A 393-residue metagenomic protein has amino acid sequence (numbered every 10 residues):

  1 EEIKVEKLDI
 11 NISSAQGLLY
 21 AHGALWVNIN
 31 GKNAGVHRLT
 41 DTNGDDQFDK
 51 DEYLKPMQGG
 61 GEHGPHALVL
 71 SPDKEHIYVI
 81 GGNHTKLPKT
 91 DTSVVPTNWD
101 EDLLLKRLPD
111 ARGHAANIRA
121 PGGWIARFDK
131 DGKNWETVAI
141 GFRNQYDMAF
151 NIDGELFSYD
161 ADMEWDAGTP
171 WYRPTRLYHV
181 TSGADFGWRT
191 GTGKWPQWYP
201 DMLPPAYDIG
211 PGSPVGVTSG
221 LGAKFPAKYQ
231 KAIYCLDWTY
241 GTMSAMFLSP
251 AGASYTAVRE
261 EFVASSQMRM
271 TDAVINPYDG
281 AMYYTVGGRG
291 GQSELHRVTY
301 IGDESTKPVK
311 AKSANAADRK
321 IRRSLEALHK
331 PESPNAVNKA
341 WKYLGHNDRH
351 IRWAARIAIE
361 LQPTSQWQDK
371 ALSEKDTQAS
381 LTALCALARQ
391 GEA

Functional and structural regions predicted by a protein language model:
E1-A327, A358: Beta-propeller domains with acidic blade repeats across secreted/periplasmic ectodomains and cytosolic WD/CNH propellers
G287, V298-A393: Long, ordered, helix-rich scaffold segments
